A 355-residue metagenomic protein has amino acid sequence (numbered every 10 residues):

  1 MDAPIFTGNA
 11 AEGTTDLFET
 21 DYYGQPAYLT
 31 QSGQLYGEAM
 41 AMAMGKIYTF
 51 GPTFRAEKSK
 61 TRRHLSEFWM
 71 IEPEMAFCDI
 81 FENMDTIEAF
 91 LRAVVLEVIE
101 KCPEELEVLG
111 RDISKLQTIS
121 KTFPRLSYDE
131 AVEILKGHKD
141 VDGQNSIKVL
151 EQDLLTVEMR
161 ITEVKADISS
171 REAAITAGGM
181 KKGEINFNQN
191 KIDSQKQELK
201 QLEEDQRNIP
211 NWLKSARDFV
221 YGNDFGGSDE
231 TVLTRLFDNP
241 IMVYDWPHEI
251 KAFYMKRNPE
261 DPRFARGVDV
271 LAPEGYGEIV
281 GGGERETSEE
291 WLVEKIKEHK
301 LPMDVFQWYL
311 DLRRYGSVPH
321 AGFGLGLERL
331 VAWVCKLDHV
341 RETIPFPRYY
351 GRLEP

Functional and structural regions predicted by a protein language model:
M1-C78, P247, K251, A332: Class II aminoacyl-tRNA synthetase-like tRNA-binding/catalytic domains
D2-L17, F90-A272, H299-W308, R314-V318: Metal-assisted phosphate- and nucleotidyl-transfer catalytic regions
G24, G45-I47, F68-M70, D238-P240 (+5 more regions): Active-site lining segments that contact anionic ligands and/or coordinate catalytic metals
L29, P73, A131, V243 (+2 more regions): A residue-level signal for conserved active-site and pocket-lining positions in enzyme catalytic cores
S59-E67, P259-D269, R285: A glycine-rich, aromatic-flanked flexible loop/lid motif
E74-C78, R92, P273: Solvent-exposed residues in well-ordered beta-strands and their adjoining turns, especially edge/terminal strands
A76-T86: Catalytic palm subdomain of template-directed nucleic-acid polymerases, centered on the conserved carboxylate motif
P273, G281-P355: Active-site pocket scaffolds in enzymes
